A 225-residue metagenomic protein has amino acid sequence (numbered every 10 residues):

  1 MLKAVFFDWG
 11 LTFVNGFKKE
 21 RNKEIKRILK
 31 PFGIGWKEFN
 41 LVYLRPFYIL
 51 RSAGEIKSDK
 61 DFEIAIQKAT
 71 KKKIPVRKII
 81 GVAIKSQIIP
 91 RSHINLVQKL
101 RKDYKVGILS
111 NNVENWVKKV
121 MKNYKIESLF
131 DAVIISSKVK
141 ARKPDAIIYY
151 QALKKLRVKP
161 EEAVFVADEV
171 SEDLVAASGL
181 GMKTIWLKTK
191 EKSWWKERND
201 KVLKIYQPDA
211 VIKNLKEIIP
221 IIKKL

Functional and structural regions predicted by a protein language model:
M1-K3, L109-L225: Asp-based, Mg2+/Mn2+-dependent phosphohydrolase catalytic module
L2-N95, K102, V113-V117: N-terminal helical cap/lid subdomain that shapes the substrate entry/recognition surface in HAD-like hydrolases
I94-V97, L174: Generic structural signal for well-ordered alpha-helices, preferentially at hydrophobic/aromatic core positions
Q98-L100, R157: Short, flexible hinge/linker loops that cap or flank conserved catalytic cores
L100-R101, S178: Anion (oxyanion) recognition and catalysis
